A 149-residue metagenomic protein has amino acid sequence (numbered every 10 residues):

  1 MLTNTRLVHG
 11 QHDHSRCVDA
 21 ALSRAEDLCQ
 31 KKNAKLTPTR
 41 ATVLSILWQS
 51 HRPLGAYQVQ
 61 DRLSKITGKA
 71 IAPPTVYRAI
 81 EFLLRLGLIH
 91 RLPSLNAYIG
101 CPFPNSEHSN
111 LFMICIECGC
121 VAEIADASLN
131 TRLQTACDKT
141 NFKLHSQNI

Functional and structural regions predicted by a protein language model:
D19-N33: Short, Lys/Arg-enriched N-terminal segment that forms or immediately precedes the first helix of a structured domain
K32-A34, W48-H51, I66-T67: Short helix-capping/hinge SLiMs at alpha-helix to coil transitions
L36-T39: Short helix-coil-helix linker/hinge
A41-I46: Pre-recognition alpha-helix immediately N-terminal to the DNA-recognition helix within helix-turn-helix or winged-helix
L47, V76-L86: Basic amphipathic alpha-helical segments that dock to polyanions
G55-K69: DNA-recognition alpha helix
L84-I149: Non-DNA-binding regulatory cores of transcription-related proteins, predominantly C-terminal effector-binding
